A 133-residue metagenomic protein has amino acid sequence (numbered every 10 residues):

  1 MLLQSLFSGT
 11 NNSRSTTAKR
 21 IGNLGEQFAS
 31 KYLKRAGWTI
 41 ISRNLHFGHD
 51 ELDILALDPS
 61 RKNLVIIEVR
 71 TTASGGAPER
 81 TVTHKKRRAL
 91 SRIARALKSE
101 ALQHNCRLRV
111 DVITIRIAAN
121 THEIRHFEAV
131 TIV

Functional and structural regions predicted by a protein language model:
M1-R43: Acidic-basic catalytic patches of nuclease active cores, encompassing PD-(D/E)XK and other metal-cofactor nuclease
S5-S13, R70-S74, F127: Short glycine/proline- and charge-enriched loop/turn segments that cap or connect secondary-structure elements
L33, L52-A56, S60-G75, L90: Conserved catalytic cores of phosphodiester-cleaving nucleases, focusing on short active-site segments
A36-G37, G48-L52, L108: Short beta-strand or tight-loop elements that sit immediately N-terminal to catalytic metal-binding acidic residues
N44-G48, D58: A short beta-turn/loop motif at secondary-structure boundaries
D50, N63-V65, D111, R125: Protein kinase-like catalytic core scaffold
T72-A96, E100: Mg2+/Mn2+-dependent nuclease catalytic core
E100-V133: Domain-level recognition of nuclease-like catalytic cores that cleave nucleotide substrates
